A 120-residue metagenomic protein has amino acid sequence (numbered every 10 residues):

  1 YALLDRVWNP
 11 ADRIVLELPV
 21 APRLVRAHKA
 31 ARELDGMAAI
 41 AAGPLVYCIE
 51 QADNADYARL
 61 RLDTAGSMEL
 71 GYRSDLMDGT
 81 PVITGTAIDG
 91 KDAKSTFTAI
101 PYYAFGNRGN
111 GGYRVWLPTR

Functional and structural regions predicted by a protein language model:
A2-L4: Short strand-edge motifs at loop-to-beta-strand transitions and within beta-strands of extracellular beta-rich domains
R6, R13-R120: C-terminal beta-rich recognition modules with glycine/proline-rich loops and embedded aromatic residues
